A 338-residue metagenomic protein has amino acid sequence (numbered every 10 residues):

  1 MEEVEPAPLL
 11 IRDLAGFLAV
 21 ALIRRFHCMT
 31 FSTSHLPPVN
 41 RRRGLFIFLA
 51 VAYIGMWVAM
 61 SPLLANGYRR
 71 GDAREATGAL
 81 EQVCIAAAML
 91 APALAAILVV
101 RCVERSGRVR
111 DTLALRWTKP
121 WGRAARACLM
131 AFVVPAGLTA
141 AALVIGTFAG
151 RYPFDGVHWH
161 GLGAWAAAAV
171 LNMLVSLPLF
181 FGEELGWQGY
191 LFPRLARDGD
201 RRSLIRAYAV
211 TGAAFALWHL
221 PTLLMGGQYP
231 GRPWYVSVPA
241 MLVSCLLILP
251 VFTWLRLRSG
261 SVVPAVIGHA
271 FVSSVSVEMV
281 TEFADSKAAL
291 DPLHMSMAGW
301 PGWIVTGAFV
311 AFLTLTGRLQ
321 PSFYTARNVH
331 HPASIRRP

Functional and structural regions predicted by a protein language model:
S34-A50, T77-I85, G107-V144, D155-A169 (+2 more regions): Interfacial transmembrane-helix boundary/kink motif in multi-pass membrane proteins
L49-R105, R123-V134, P153-L171, V175 (+1 more regions): Alpha-helical transmembrane segments in multi-pass membrane proteins
Y53, F132, M173, L177 (+5 more regions): Residue-level signature of the transmembrane alpha-helical core of multi-pass small-molecule transporters
Y53-M60, A136-A140, A213-T222, A270-E282: Aromatic-anchored segments of alpha-helical transmembrane domains
G182-A214, L257-S261: Membrane-interface helix/loop boundary segments of multi-pass membrane proteins
L191, L223-W234: Membrane-interface interhelical connector segments
A209, P233-H294: Functionally important transmembrane alpha-helices
G268-P338: C-terminal membrane module of polytopic membrane proteins
